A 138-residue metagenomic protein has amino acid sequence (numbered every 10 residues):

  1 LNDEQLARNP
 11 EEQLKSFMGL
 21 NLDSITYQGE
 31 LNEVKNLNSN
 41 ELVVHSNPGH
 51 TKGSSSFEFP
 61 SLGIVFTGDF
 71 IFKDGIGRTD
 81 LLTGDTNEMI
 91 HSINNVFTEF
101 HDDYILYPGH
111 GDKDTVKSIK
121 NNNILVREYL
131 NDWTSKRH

Functional and structural regions predicted by a protein language model:
L1-N38, I124-D132: Active-site HxH/HxHxD metal-binding segment of metal-dependent hydrolases
Q5-N9, D74-D80, T115-K117: A short acidic, helix-capping loop that chelates divalent metal ions and anchors anionic groups
L14-K15, R78-T83: Short glycine-enriched, charge-decorated loop/helix-capping segments at active-site entrances that position
T26, E41-V43, I105: Conserved beta-strand segments of alpha/beta enzyme cores
N32-P60, I64: Core dinuclear metal-dependent hydrolase active-site scaffold
L42, T83-G84: Residue-level signal for the nucleotide or nucleotide-sugar donor/cofactor binding architecture
G49-T51, I64, F70, I76 (+1 more regions): Active-site metal-binding loops of divalent metal-dependent hydrolases
E58, I64, E88-H138: Divalent-metal (often Zn2+) His-rich catalytic cores of metallo-beta-lactamase-fold enzymes
